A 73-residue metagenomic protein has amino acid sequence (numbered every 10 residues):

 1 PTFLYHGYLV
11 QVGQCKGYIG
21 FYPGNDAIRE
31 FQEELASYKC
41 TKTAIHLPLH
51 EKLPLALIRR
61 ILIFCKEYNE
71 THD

Functional and structural regions predicted by a protein language model:
P1-D73: Charge-dense, helix-prone N-terminal extensions
